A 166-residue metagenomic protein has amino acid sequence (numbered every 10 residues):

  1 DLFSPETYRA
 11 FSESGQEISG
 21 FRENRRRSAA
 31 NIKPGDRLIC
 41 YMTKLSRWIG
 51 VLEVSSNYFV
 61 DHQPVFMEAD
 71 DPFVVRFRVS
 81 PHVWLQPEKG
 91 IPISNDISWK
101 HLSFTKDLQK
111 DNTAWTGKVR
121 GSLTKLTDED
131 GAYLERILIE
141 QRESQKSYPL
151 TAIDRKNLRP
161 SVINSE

Functional and structural regions predicted by a protein language model:
D1-P34, M42-T43, E140-S165: Compositionally biased, charged N-terminal/linker segments
I32-D36, L102-S103: Short, compositionally biased strand/turn segments that nucleate or flank brief secondary-structure elements
L45-S46, W84: Conserved beta-strand elements of beta-rich interaction domains across eukaryotes, especially beta-propellers
S46-E53: Short, Lys/Arg- and Gly-enriched loop/turn segments at beta-strand edges
E53-T124: Aromatic- and Lys/Arg-enriched surface recognition patch
K106-E166: ATP-dependent helicase/translocase motor core
